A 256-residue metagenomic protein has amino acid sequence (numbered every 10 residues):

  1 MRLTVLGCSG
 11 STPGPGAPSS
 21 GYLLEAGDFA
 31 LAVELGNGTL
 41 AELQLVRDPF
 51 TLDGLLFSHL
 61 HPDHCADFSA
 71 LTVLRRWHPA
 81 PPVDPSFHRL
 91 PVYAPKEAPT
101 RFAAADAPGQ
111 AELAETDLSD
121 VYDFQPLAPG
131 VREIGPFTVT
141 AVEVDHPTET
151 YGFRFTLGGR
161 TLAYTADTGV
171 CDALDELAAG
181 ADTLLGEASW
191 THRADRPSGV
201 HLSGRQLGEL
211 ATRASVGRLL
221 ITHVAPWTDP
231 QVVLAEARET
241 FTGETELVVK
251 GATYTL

Functional and structural regions predicted by a protein language model:
M1-A163, G169, L174-E176, L234-L256: Binuclear metal-dependent hydrolase catalytic cores
V170-Y254: Cap/insert and terminal regions of metallo-dependent hydrolase folds
